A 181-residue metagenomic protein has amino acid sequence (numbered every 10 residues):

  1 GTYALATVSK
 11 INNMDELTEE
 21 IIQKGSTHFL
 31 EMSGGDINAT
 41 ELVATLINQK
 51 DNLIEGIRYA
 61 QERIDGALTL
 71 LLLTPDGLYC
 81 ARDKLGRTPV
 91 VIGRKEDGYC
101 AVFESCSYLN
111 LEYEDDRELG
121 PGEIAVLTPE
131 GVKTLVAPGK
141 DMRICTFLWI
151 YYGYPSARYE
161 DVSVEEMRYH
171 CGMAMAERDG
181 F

Functional and structural regions predicted by a protein language model:
G1-P121, V126-F181: Conserved short alpha-helical segments that host acidic/polar catalytic motifs at enzyme active sites
